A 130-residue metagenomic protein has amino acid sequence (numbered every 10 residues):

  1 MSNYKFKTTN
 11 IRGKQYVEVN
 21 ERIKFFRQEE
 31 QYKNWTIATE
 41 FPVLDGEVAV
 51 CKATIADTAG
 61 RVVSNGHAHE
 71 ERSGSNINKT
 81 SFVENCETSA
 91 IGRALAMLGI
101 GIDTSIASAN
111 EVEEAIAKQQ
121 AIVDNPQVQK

Functional and structural regions predicted by a protein language model:
M1-K130: Polyanion-binding surfaces on beta-sheet-dominated domains and ring/shell assemblies
